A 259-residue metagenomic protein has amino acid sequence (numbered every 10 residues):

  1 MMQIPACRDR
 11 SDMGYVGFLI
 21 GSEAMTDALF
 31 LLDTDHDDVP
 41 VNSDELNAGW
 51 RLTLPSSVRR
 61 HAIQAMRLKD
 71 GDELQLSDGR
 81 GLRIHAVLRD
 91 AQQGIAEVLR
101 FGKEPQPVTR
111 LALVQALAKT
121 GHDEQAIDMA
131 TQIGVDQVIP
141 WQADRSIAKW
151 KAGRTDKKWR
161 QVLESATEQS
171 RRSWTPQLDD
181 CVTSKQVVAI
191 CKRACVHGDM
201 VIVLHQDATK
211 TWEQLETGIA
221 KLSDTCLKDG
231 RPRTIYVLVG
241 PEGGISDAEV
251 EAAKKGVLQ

Functional and structural regions predicted by a protein language model:
Q3, C7, S11-E104: N-terminal positively charged helical leader segments and presequences
A62, D123-A126, E249: Hydrophobic side chains in well-ordered alpha-helices
L68, M129-I133, T155-D156, G218-S223 (+1 more regions): Short, solvent-exposed amphipathic alpha-helical segments in soluble enzyme and RNA/protein-processing domains
D78, Q142, H205-A208, P241: Short secondary-structure boundary segments
E104-V203: RNA substrate-binding interface of SAM-dependent RNA methyltransferases
T183-K228, I235-L238: A mid-sequence, solvent-exposed acidic-amphipathic segment
D207, G230-Q259: A glycine-rich beta-strand to alpha-helix segment that forms a phosphate/ribose-binding loop at ligand/cofactor sites
